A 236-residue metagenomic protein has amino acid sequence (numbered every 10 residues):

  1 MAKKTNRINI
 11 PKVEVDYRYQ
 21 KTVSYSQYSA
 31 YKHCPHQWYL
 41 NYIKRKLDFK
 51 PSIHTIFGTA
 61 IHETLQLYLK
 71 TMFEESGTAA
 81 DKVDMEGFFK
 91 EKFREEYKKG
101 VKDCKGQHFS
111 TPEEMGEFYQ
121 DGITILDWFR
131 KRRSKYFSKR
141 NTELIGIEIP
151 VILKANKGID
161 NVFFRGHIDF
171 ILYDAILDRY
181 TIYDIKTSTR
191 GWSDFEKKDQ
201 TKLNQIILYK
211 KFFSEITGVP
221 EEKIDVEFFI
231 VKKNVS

Functional and structural regions predicted by a protein language model:
M1-R7: Short Lys/Arg-rich cationic patches that frequently serve as NLS/NoLS or arginine-rich RNA/DNA-binding motifs
P11-T22: Charged, compositionally biased N-terminal leader segments and the immediate start of the first structured element
K21, Y25-S26, L47-T55, P112 (+2 more regions): Short, charged/polar micro-motifs that form catalytic or ligand-binding hotspots
V23, I56, A60, E117 (+3 more regions): Generic recognition of stable, solvent-exposed alpha-helical segments in well-folded globular domains
Y28-S29, H33-F73, Y119, I123-D127 (+1 more regions): Nuclease catalytic cores
Y31-Y39, A60, A80-G106, E222-E227 (+1 more regions): Short, compositionally biased low-complexity segments
T64-I149: A non-catalytic, helix-rich entry segment at domain boundaries
T142-S236: Mg2+/Mn2+-dependent nuclease catalytic core
